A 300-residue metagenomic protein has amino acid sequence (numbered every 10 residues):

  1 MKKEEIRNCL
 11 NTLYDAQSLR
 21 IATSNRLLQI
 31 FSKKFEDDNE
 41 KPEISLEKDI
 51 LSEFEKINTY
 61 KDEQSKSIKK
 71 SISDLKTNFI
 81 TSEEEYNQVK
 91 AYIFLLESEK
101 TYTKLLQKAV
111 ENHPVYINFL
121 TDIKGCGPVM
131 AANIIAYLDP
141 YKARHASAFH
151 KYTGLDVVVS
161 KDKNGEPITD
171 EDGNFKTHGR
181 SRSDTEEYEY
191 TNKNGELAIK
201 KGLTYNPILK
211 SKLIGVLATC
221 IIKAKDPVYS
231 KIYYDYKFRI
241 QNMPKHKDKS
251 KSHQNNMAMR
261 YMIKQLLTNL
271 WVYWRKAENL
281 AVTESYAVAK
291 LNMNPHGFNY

Functional and structural regions predicted by a protein language model:
M1-N112: Long, charge-rich intrinsically disordered scaffolds of nucleic-acid metabolism proteins
E4, N8-N11, D15, K90 (+7 more regions): Conserved aromatic-histidine-acidic binding/catalytic patches
E4-N25, Q29, A132-Y137, S211-T219 (+1 more regions): Short, hydrophobic/amphipathic alpha-helical patches that form generic packing surfaces within helical domains
P42, F238-K245, V288-Y300: Eukaryote-specific, cytoplasm-facing alpha-helical/coiled-coil scaffolding segments in long proteins
S98-A131, I135-P140: Coiled-coil termination/hinge junctions
F119-L120, I134-N256, R260, Y273: Phosphate-backbone recognition surface of nucleic-acid-processing proteins
G125, E166-P167, D172-F175, Y286-N292: A glycine-rich phosphate-binding loop feature that marks nucleotide/adenosyl-phosphate handling sites
S250-A287, P295-F298: Basic, amphipathic alpha-helical segments enriched in Lys/Arg and hydrophobic/aromatic residues
